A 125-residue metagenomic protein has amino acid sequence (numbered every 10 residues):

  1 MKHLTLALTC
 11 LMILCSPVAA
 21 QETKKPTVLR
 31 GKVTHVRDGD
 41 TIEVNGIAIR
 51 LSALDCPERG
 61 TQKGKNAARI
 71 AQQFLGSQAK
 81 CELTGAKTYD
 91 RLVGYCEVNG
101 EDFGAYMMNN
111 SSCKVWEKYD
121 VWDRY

Functional and structural regions predicted by a protein language model:
K2-L6, C10-Y125: Small beta-barrel nucleic-acid-binding modules, primarily SNase/OB-fold domains and secondarily Tudor-like barrels
